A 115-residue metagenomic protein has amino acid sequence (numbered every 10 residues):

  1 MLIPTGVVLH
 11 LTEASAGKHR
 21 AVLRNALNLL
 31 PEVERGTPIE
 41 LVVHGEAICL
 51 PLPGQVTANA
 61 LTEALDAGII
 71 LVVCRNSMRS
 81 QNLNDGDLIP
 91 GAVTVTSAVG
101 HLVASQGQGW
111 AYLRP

Functional and structural regions predicted by a protein language model:
M1-P115: Secreted/extracellular ectodomain signature
